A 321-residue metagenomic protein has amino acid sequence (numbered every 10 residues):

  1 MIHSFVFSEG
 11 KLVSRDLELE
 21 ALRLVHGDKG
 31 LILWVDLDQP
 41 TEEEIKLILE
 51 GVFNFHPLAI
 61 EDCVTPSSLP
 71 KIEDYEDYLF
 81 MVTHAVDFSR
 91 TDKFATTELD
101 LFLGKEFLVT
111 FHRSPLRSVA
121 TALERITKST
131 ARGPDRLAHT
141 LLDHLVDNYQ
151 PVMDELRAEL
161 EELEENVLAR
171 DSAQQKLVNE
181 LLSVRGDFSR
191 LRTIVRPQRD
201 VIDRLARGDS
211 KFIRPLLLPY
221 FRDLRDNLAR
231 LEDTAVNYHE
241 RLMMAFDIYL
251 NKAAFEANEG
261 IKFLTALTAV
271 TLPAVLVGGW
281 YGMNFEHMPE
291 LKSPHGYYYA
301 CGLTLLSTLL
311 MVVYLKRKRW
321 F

Functional and structural regions predicted by a protein language model:
M1-L216, Y220-D223, N227-N237, E290-K292 (+1 more regions): Peripheral, non-transmembrane regulatory/ligand-interaction domains of membrane transport proteins
D226-F321: Hydrophobic alpha-helical transmembrane segments and their immediately adjacent juxtamembrane loops
